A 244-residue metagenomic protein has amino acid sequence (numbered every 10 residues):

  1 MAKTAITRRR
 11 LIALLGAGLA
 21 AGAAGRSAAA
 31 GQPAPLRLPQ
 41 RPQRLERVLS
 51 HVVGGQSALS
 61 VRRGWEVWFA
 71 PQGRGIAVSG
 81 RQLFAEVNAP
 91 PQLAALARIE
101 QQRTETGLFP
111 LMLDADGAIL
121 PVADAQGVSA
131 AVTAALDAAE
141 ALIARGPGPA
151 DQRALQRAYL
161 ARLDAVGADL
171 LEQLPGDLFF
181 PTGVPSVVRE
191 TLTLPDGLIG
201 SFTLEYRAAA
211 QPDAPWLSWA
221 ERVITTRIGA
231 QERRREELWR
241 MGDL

Functional and structural regions predicted by a protein language model:
M1, L19-A20, R74-S79: Short amphipathic alpha-helical segments with coiled-coil-like heptad repeat character
A2-A5, R10-A29: N-terminal export signals
I6, I12, G31-Q32, L111 (+2 more regions): Generic hydrophobic secondary-structure signal
L14, A20, V53, V67 (+3 more regions): Residues in flexible loops and secondary-structure boundaries
R26, R63, D124: Functionally constrained cores in energy, signaling, and assembly domains
A30-A97, A165-L244: Acidic, serine/threonine-rich low-complexity disordered tracts
R74-G146: Structured domain cores in non-transmembrane regions
D114-G197: Solvent-exposed helix/loop surface patches that form functional interfaces
